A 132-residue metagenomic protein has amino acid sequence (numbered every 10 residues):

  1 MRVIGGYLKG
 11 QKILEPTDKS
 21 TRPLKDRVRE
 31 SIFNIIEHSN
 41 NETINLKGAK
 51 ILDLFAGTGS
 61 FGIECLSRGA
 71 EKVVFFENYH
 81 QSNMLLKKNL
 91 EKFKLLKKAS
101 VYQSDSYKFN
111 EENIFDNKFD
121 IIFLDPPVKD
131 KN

Functional and structural regions predicted by a protein language model:
M1-N132: Class I S-adenosyl-L-methionine-dependent methyltransferase catalytic core
